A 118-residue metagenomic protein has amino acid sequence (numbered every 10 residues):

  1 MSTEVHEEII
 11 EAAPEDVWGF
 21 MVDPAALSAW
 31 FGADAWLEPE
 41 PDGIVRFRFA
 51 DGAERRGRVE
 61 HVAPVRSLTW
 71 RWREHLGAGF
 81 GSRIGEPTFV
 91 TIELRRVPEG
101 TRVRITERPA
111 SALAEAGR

Functional and structural regions predicted by a protein language model:
V5-H6, A12, D16, A25-R58: Short beta-edge strand/loop motif at the mouth of beta-sheet-based domains
E7-E8, R56-H61, P87-R96: Hydrophobic/aromatic beta-strand elements that line small-molecule binding cavities or substrate pockets in beta-rich
P14-E15, E60-S67, E93-R102: A short, structured loop/turn motif at beta-sheet edges
W18, W30, W70-W72: Signature tryptophan residues that serve as conserved aromatic anchors
F20-M21, V62: Conserved catalytic core of Hanks-type protein kinase domains
V45-F47, S67-W72, V103-I105: Short hydrophobic/aromatic-rich beta-strand segments that constitute the beta-sheet cores of beta-sandwich/beta-barrel
D51-R55, H61-L68, E74-G77: Short, charged/polar surface micro-motifs in flexible loops or helix N-caps
G77-R118: Beta-strand/loop substructures that line and gate deep hydrophobic ligand-binding cavities in soluble
